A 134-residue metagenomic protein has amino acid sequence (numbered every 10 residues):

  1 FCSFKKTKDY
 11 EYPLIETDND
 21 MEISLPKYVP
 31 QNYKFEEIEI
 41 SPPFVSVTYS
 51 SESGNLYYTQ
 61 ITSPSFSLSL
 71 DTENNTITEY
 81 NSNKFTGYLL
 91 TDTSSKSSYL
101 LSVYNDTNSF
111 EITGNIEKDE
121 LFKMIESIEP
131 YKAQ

Functional and structural regions predicted by a protein language model:
C2-N105: Short, solvent-exposed recognition patches
D106-Q134: Surface-exposed amphipathic alpha-helical segments
